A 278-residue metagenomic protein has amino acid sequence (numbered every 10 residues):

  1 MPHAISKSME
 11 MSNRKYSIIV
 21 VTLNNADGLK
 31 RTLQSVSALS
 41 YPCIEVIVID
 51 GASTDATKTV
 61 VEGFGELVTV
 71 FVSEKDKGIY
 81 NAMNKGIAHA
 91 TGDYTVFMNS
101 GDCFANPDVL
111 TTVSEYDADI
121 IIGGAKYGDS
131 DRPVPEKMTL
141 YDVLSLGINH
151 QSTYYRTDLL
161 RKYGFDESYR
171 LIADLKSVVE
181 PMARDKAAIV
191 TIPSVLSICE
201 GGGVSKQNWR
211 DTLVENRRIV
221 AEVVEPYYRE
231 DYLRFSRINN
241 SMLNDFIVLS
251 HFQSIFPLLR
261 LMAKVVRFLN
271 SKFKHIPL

Functional and structural regions predicted by a protein language model:
R14-S17, E45, K176: Cell-envelope/extracellular polymer assembly enzymes that use nucleotide-activated donors
D27-K30, D55-G63: Acidic helix N-cap motif at the loop->helix transition within catalytic regions of sugar-transfer enzymes
Q34-C43: Short, acidic, metal-binding catalytic loop of nucleotide-sugar glycosyltransferases
P42, D50-T59, N99-C103: A conserved acidic beta->alpha catalytic loop
S73-A90: Glycine-rich, basic loop-to-helix element that forms the pyrophosphate-binding segment of sugar-nucleotide handling
T95: Short aromatic/hydrophobic "clamp" motif used to bind/position activated sugar donors
C103, P107-V134: Conserved donor NDP-sugar-binding/catalytic core segment of glycosyltransferases
S130-I219: Conserved nucleotide-sugar donor-binding catalytic segment
